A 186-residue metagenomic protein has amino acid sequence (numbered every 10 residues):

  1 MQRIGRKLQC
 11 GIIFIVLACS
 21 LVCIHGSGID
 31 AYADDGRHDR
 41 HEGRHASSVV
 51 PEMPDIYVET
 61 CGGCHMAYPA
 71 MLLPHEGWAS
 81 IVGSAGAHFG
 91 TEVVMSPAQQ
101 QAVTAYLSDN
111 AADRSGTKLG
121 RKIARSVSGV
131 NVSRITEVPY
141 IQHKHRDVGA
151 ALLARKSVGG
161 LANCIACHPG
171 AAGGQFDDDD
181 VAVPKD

Functional and structural regions predicted by a protein language model:
M1-K7: N-terminal secretory signal peptides that target proteins for export/translocation
R6, V22, D35-H38: Intrinsic low-complexity/disordered segments
G11-H25: Bacterial N-terminal signal peptides
A31-G62, M66-Q101, A112-R114, L119-D186: Sequence context surrounding c-type heme c attachment/ligation sites in exported
A102-S108: A contiguous pocket-lining binding segment that forms or flanks enzyme active sites
